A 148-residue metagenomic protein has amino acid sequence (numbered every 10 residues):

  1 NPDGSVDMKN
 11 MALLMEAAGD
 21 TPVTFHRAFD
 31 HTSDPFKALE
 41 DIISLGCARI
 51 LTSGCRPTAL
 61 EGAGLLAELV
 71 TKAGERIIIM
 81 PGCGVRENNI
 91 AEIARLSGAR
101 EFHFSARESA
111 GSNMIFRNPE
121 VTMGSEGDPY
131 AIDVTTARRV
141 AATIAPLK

Functional and structural regions predicted by a protein language model:
N1-G4, C47-L60, S97-P119: Glycine-rich phosphate-binding active-site loops on the catalytic face of alpha/beta enzymes
S5-R27, A63-E87, S125-K148: Alpha-helix-loop-beta-strand connector modules within alpha/beta enzyme cores
V6, D34-K37, E61-A63, A91-E92 (+1 more regions): Short, well-ordered secondary-structure micro-motifs
K9, H31-L45, L69-I79, V85-F104: Catalytic cores of alpha/beta
N10, L14, D20-E61: Histidine/lysine/aspartate-rich catalytic loop segments that bind and position anionic ligands
D30, M80, A99-T135, R139: Active-site pocket-lining/capping segments in soluble small-molecule metabolic enzymes
